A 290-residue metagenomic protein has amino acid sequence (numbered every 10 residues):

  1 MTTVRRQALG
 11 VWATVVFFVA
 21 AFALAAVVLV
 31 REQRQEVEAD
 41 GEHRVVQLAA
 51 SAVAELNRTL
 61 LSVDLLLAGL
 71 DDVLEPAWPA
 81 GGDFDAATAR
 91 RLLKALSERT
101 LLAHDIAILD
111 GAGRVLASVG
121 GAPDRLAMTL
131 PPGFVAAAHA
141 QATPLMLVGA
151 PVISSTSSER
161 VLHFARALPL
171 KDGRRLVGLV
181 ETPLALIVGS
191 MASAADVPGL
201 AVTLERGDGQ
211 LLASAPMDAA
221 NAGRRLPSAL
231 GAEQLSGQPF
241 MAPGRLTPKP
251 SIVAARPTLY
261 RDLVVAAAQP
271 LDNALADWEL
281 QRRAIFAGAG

Functional and structural regions predicted by a protein language model:
M1-V19, S158: Positive-inside N-terminal membrane-insertion signal
M1-V4, A25, E42-R44, P144-P151 (+6 more regions): N-terminal sensory and localization modules of signal-transduction and trafficking proteins
A8-G10, A25, L29, W278-A289: Hydrophobic membrane-targeting segments
G10-V11, F18-G82, E98-L102: Juxtamembrane extracytoplasmic/periplasmic/luminal helical "stalk" adjacent to the first N-terminal
Q33, I187-S190, A274: Sensory-module boundary signal marking interfaces of small helical input modules and downstream signaling cores
S62-A68, A95-V115, T143-M146, A192-L212 (+1 more regions): Short N-terminal helix-loop-first-beta-strand/juxtamembrane motif that initiates sensory/input modules
S97-A107, G111-S193, P243-R245: Extracytoplasmic/periplasmic ligand-binding sensor regions of membrane-associated signaling proteins
L170-K171, L176, M217-G288: Extracellular/periplasmic juxtamembrane segments that couple receptor/chemosensory ectodomains to their
